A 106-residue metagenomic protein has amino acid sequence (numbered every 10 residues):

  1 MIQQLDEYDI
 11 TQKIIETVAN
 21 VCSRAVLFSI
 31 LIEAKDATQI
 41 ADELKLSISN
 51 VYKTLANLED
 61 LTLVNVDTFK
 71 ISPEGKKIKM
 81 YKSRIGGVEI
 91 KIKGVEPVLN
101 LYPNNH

Functional and structural regions predicted by a protein language model:
M1-E16: Short, Lys/Arg-enriched N-terminal segment that forms or immediately precedes the first helix of a structured domain
V21-S23, I32-Q39: Short capping segments at the starts of secondary-structure elements
Q39-L44, L58: A short acidic, leucine-rich amphipathic alpha-helix
T62: Glycine-centered, phosphate/nucleic-acid-interacting loop/turn motifs that mediate DNA/RNA or nucleotide
E74-H106: Conserved segment of winged-helix/HTH DNA-binding domains
